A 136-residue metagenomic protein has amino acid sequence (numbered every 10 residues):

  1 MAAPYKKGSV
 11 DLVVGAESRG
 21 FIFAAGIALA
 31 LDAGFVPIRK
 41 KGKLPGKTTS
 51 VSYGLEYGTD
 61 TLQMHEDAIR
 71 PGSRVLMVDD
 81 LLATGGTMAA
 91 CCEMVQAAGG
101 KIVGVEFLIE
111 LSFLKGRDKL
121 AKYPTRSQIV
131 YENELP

Functional and structural regions predicted by a protein language model:
M1-V10: Active-site-facing substrate-recognition patch
V10-E17: Short glycine-rich phosphate-binding loop at a beta-alpha junction
D11, S73, V103: Conserved acidic residues
V13, F35, V105: Residue-level signature of catalytic and energy-coupling elements of molecular machines, predominantly ATP/GTP-dependent
I22-L31: Short Gly/Thr/Asp-enriched flexible loops that form oxyanion-binding sites at enzyme active sites
A33-L76, P136: Short, glycine/charge-rich flexible loops or terminal/linker lids adjacent to PRPP-binding catalytic cores
D80, G85: Conserved G/P- and acidic residue-centered "switch" motifs that form tight phosphate/ATP-binding loops in soluble
A89-P136: PRPP-dependent phosphoribosyltransferase catalytic core
